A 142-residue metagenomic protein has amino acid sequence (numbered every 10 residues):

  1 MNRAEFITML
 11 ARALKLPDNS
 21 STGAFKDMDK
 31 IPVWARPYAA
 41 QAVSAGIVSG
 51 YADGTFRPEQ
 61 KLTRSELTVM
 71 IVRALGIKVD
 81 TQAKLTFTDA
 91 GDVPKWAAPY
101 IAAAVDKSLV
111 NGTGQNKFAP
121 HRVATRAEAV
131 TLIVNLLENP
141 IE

Functional and structural regions predicted by a protein language model:
M1-I7, A11-P37, A45-S65, R73-A97 (+2 more regions): Feature responds to low-complexity, polar/acidic, surface-exposed segments characteristic of secreted/exported proteins
D106-S108: Tandem repeat domain/solenoid detector
